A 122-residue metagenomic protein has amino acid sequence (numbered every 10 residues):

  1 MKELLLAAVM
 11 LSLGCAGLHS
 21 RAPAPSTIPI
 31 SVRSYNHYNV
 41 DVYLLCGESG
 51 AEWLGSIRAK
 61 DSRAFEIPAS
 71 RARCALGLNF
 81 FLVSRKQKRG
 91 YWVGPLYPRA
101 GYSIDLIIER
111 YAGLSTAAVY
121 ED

Functional and structural regions predicted by a protein language model:
M1-C15: Sec-dependent bacterial lipoprotein signal peptides
C15-Y35, V40, E48-G50, E66 (+1 more regions): Intrinsically disordered, low-complexity segments enriched in small/polar residues
G47-L76: Tryptophan-paired
